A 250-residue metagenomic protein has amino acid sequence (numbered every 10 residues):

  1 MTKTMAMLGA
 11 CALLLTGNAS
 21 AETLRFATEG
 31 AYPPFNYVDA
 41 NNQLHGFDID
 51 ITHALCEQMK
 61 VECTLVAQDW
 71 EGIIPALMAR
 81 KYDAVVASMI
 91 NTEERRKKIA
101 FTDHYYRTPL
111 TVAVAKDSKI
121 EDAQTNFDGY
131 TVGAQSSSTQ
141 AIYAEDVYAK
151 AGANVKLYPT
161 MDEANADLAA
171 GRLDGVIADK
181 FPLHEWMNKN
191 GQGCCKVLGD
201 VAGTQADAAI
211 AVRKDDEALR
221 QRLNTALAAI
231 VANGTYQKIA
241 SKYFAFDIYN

Functional and structural regions predicted by a protein language model:
G17-A21: Sec/Tat signal peptide C-region and signal peptidase I cleavage site
T23-G46, E94: Short glycine-rich His-centered loop
G30, R107-V114, K180, H184 (+2 more regions): Periplasmic-binding protein-like
V38, T52-V61, Q124, Q140-Y158 (+2 more regions): Ligand-binding cleft/hinge of the Venus flytrap
I49, H53, E57, E62-N126 (+1 more regions): Acidic, polar ligand-binding/catalytic clefts
D50-Q58, S118, N126, Y130-T131 (+2 more regions): Extended ligand-binding regions for polar small-molecule ligands
E62-D69, A134, G152-M161, D200: Short beta-strand-to-loop elements that line the ligand-binding cleft of bilobed periplasmic-binding protein-like
G72, S88-K97, E145-D146, A169 (+1 more regions): A ligand-binding cleft/hinge motif common to bilobed small-molecule-binding domains
